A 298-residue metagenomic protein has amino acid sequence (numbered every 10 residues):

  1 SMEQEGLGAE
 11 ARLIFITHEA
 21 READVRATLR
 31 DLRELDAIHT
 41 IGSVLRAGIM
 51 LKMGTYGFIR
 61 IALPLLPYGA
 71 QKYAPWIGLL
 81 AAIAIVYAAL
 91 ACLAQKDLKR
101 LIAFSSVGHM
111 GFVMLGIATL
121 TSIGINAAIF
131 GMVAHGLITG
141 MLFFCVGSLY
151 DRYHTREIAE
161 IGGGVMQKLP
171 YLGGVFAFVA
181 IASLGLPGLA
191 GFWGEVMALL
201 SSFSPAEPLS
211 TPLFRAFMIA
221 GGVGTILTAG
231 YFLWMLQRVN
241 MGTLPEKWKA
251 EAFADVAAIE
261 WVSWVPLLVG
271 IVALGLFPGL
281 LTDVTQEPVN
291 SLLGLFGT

Functional and structural regions predicted by a protein language model:
S1-R46: A conserved regulatory-domain signal marking ACT and ACT-like small-molecule sensing domains and adjacent regulatory
A11-L13, R215-A216, F232, L268-G270: A short pocket-lining beta-strand/turn micro-motif at the edge of beta-sheets
I16-H18, F104, L115, L274: Generic beta-strand/beta-sheet core signal
T17-D24, L137, G188, T228 (+1 more regions): Catalytic cores of large soluble enzymes that bind and process phosphate-bearing ligands
E22-V25, I38, T55-F58, A70-Y73 (+6 more regions): Alpha-helix initiation and N-capping motif
E34, R46-Q237: Hydrophobic transmembrane alpha-helices and their helix-loop junctions in integral membrane proteins
Q167-G174, F232-T298: Cytoplasmic/organellar membrane-interface segments at the starts of transmembrane helices in multi-pass inner-membrane
